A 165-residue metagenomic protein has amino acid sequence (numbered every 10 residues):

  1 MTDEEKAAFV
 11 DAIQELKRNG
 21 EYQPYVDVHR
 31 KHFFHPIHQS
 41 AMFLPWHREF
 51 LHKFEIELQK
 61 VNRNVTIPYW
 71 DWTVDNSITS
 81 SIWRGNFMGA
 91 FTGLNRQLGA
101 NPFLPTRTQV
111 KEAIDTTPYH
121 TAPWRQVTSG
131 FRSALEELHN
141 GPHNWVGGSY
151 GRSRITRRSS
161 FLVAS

Functional and structural regions predicted by a protein language model:
M1-S165: C-terminal accessory segments of proteins
